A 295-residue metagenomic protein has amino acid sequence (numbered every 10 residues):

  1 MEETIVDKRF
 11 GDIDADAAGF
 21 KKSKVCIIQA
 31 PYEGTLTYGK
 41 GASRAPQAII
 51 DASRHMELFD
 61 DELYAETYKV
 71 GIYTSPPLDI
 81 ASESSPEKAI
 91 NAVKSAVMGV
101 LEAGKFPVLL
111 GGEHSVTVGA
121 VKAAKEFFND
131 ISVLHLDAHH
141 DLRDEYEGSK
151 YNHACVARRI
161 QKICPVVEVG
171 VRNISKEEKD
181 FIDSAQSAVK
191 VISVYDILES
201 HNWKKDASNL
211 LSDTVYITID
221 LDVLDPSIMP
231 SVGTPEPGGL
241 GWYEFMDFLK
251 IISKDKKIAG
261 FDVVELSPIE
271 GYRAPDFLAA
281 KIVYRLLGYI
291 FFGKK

Functional and structural regions predicted by a protein language model:
E2-K295: Conserved alpha-helical scaffold segments that buttress catalytic/binding sites
